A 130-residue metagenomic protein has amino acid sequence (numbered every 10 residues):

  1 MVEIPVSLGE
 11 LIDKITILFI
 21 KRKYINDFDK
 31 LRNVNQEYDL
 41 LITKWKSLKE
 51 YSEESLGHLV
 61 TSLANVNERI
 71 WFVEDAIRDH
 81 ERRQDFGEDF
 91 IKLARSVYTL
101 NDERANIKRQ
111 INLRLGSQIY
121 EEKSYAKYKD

Functional and structural regions predicted by a protein language model:
M1-D130: Extended, charge-rich alpha-helical interface modules
